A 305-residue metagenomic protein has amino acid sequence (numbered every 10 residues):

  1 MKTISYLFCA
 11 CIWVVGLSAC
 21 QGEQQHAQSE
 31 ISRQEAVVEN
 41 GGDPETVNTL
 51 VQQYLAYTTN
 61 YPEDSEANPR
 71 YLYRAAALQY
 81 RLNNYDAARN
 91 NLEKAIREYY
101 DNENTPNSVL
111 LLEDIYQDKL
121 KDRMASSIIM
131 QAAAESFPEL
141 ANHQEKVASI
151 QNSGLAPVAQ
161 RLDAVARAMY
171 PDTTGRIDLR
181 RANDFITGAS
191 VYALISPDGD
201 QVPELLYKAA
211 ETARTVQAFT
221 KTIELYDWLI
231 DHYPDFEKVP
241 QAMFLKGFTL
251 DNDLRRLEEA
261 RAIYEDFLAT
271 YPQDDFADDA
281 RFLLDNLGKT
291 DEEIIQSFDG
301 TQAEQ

Functional and structural regions predicted by a protein language model:
M1-C20: Sec-dependent bacterial lipoprotein signal peptides
C20-Q305: Acidic, polar-rich low-complexity tracts and alpha-helical solenoid repeat scaffolds
